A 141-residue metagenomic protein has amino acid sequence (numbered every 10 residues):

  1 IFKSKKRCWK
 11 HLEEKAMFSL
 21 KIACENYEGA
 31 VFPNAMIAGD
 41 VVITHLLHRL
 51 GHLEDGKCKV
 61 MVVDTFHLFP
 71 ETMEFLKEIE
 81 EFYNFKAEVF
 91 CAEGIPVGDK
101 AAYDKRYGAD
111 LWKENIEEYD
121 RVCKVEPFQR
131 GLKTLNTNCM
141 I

Functional and structural regions predicted by a protein language model:
I1-I141: ATP-dependent adenylation/nucleotidyltransferase module used to activate substrates
